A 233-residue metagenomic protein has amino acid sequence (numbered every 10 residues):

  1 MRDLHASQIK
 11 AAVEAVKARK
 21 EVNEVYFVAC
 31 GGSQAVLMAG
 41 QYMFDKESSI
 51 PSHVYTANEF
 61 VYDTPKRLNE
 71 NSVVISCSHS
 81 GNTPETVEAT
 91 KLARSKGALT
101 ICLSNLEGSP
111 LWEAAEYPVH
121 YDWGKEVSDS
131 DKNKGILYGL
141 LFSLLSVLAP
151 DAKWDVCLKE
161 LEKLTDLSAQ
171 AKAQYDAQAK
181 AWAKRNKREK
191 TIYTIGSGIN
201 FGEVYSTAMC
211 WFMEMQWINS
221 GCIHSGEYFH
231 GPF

Functional and structural regions predicted by a protein language model:
M1-E24, K125, S143-S225: Active-site phosphate/pyrophosphate-binding segments
Q8-A12, E59-K66, F229-P232: Structural motif
E21-W154, S197: Glycine-rich phosphate-binding loops that contact phosphosugars or nucleotide phosphates
P51-N58, N219-G231: Acidic, glycine-rich catalytic loops of TOPRIM or P-loop NTPase phosphate-binding modules used across DNA replication
S72, W123, E227, P232-F233: Solvent-exposed, flexible loop/coil residues
